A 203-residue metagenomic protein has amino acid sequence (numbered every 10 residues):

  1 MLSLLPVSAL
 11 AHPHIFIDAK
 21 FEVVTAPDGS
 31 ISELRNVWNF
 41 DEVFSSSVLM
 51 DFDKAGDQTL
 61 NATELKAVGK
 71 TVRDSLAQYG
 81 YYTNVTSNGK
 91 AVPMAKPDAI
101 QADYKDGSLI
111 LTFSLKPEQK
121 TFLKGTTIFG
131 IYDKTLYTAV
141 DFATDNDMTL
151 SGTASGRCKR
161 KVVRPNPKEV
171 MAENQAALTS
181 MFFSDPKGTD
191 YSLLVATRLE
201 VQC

Functional and structural regions predicted by a protein language model:
P6-S8: N-terminal signal peptide c-region/cleavage motif recognized by signal peptidases
L10-I17: Cleaved targeting-peptide boundary
F21, G29-F40, L109-P117: Short, well-ordered beta-strand segments enriched in hydrophobic/aromatic residues
F21-V23, I100: Short beta-strand segments of immunoglobulin-like
A26-D28, N88: Short acidic-glycine loop/turn motifs at beta-strand connectors
F44-F122: Structured domain cores in non-transmembrane regions
N88-C203: Mature, soluble, non-transmembrane domains
